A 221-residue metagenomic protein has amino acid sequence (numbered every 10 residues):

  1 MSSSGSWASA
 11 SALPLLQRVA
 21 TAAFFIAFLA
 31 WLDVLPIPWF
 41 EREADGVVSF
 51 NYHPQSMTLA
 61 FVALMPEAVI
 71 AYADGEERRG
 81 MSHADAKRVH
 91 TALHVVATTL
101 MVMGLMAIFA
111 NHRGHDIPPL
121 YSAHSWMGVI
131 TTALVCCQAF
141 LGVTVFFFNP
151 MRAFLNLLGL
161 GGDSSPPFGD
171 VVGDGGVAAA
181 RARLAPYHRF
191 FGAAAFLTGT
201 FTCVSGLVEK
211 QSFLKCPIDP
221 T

Functional and structural regions predicted by a protein language model:
M1-T221: Membrane-embedded alpha-helical bundles that constitute the cytochrome b-like, heme-associated redox core of multi-pass
